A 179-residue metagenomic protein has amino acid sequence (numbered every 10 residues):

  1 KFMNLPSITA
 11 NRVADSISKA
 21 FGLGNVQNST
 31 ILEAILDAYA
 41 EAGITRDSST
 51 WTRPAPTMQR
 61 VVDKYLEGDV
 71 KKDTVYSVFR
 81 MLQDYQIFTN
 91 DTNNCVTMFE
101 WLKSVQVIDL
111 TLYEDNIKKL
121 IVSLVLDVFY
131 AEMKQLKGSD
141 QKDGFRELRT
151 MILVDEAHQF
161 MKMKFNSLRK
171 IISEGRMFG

Functional and structural regions predicted by a protein language model:
K1-M177: P-loop NTPase motor domains
